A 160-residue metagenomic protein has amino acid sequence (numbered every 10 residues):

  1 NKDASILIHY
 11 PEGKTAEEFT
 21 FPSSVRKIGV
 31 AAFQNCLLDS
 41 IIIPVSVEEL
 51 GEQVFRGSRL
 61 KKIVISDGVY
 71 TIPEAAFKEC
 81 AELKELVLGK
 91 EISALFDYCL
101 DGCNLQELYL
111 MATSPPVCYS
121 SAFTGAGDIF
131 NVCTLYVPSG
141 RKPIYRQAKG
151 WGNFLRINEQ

Functional and structural regions predicted by a protein language model:
K2-K27, N35-E49, S58-T71, C80-A94 (+3 more regions): Structural signature of tandem-repeat unit edges
K78, L100-D101, S121-G127, A148-K149: A structural signal for leucine-rich repeat
